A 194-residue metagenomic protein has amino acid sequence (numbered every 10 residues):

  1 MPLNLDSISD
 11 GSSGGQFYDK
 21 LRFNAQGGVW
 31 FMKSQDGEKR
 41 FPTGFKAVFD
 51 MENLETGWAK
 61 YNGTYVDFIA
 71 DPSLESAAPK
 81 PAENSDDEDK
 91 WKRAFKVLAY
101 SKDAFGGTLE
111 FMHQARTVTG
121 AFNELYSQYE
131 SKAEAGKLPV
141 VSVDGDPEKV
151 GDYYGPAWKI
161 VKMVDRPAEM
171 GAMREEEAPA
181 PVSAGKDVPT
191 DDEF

Functional and structural regions predicted by a protein language model:
M1-G107, K149-G155, K159-A168, A172-E175: OB-fold ssDNA-binding interfaces and closely related basic DNA-contact patches used across DNA replication/repair
D71-A77, T119-G120, P139-V141: A short linear-motif detector with a strong N-terminal bias
K92-Y129: Short acidic, glycine/tyrosine-flanked loop/strand segments centered on an H-E-D-like triad
N123-S142: Short nucleic-acid-contacting surface segments enriched for D/E, G, S/T with interspersed K/R
D144-E148: Short beta-strand-plus-loop segments that form exposed binding edges in beta-rich domains
G171-F194: Interfaces that engage single-stranded nucleic acids at replication/repair/recombination sites
